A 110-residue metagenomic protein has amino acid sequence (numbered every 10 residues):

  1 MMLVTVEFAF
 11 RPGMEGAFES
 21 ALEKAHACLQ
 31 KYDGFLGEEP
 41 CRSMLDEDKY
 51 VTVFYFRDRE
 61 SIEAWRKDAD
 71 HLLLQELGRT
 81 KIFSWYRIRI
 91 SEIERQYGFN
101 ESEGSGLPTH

Functional and structural regions predicted by a protein language model:
M1-K49, R57-K67, F83-H110: Short S/T/G/P-rich N-terminal loop/turn motif that feeds into the first structured element of a domain
G78-K81: Short, conserved catalytic or adaptor-binding loops enriched in Gly and charged residues
